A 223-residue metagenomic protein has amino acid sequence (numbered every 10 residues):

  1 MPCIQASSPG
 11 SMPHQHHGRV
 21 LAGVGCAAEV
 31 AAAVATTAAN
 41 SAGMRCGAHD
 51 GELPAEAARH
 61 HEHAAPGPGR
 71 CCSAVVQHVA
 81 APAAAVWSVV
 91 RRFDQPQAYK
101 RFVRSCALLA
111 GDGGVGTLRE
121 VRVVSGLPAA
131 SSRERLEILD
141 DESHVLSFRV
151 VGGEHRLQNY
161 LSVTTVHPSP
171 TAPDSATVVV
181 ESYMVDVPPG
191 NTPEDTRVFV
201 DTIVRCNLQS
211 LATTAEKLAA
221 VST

Functional and structural regions predicted by a protein language model:
P2-G114: Hydrophobic ligand-binding cavity/cleft-lining segments
P2-I4, P66, H78, A84 (+2 more regions): Glycine-rich portal/gate segments that line the openings of hydrophobic small-molecule binding cavities
P2-S7, R149-C206: Beta-strand/loop substructures that line and gate deep hydrophobic ligand-binding cavities in soluble
V86, R119-V121, L136, F148 (+3 more regions): Structural signal for hydrophobic/aromatic residues that build the beta-strand cores of folded beta-sheet domains
V198-T223: C-terminal helix/juxtamembrane-tail motif
